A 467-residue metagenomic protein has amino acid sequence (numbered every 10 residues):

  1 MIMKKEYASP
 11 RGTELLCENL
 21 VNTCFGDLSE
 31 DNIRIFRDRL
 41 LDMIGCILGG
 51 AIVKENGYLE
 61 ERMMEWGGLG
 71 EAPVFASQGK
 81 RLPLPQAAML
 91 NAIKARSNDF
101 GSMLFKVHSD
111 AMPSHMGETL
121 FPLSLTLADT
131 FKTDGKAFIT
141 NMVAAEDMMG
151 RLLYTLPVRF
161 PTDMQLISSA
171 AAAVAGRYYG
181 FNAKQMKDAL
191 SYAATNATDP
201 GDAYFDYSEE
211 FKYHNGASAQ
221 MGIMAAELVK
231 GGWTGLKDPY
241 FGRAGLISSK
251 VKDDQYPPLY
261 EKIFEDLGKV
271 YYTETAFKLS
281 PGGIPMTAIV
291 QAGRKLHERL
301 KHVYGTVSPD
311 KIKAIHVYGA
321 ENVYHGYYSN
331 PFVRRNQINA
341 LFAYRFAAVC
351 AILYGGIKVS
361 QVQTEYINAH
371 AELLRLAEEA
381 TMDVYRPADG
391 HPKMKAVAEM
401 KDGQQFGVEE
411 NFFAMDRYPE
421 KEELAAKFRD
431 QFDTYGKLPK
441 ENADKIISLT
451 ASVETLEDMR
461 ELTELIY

Functional and structural regions predicted by a protein language model:
I2, G283-L438, D444: Intrinsically disordered, low-complexity Ser/Thr/Pro/Gly-rich interaction regions that scaffold/cooperate
I2-Y272, L456-Y467: N-terminal core-entry segment
F25-L28, F277-P281, D433-T434: Short, well-ordered beta-strand elements within core beta-sheets of diverse protein domains
L28-I33, K54-N56, W233-F241, L300-I315 (+3 more regions): Flexible, glycine/charged-enriched surface loops at secondary-structure junctions
E71-S77, M221-A343: Accessory "access/gating" subregions that flank catalytic or transport cores
F428-Y467: Generic C-terminus detector
